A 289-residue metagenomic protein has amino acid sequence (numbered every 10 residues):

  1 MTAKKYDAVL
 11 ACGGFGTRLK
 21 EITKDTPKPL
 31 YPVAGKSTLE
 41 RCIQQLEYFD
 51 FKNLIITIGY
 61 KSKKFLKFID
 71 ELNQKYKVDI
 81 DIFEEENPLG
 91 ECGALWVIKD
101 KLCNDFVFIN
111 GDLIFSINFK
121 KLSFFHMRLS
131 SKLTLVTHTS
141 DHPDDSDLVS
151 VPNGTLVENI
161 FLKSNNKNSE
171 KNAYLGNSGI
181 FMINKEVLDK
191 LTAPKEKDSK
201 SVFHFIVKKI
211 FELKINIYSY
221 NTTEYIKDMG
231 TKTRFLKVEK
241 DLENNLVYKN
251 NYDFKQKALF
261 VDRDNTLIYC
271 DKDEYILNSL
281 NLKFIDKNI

Functional and structural regions predicted by a protein language model:
T2, N153-G154, D264: Residue-level recognition of short loop/turn positions
T2-F65, L280, D286: N-terminal glycine-rich phosphate-binding loop and ensuing alpha1 helix
F65-L66, D70-N153: Conserved beta-loop-beta/alpha segment of the NTase-like Rossmann-fold superfamily that binds/positions NTPs
F106-V107, I114, K120-M127, S140-P143 (+1 more regions): Catalytic-core segments of class I nucleotidyltransferases/pyrophosphorylases that form NMP-activated intermediates
Y252-Q256: Short, small/polar residue-rich loop motifs at catalytic or cofactor-binding pockets
K257-I289: Active-site neighborhood of HAD-like aspartate-dependent phosphohydrolases
